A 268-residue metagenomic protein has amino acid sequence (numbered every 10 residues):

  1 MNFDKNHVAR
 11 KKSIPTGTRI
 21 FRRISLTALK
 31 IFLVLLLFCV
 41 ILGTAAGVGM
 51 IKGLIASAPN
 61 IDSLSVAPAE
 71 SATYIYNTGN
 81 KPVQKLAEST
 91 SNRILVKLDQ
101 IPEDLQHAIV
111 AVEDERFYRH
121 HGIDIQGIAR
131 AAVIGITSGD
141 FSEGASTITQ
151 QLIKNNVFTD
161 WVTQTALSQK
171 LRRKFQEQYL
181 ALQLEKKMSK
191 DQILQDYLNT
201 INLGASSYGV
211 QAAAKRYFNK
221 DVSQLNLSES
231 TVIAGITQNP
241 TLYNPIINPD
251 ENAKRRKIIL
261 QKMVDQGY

Functional and structural regions predicted by a protein language model:
N2-I75, V83, Q266: N-terminal type II signal-anchor transmembrane helix that functions as the membrane-insertion/stop-transfer segment
N2-V8, E70-A72, Y76-Y268: Peptidoglycan glycan-strand catalytic modules in the bacterial/periplasmic cell-wall system
